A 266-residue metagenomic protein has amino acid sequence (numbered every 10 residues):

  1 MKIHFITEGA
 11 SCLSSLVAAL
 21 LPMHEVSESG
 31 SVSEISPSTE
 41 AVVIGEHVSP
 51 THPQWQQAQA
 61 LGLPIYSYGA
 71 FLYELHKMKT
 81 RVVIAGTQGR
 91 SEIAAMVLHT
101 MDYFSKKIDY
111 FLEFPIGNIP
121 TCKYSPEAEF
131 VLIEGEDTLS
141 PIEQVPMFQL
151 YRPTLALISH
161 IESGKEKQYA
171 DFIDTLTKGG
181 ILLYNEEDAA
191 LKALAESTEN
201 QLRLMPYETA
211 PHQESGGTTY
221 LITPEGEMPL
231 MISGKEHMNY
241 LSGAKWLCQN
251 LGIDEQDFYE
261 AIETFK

Functional and structural regions predicted by a protein language model:
M1-L20, Y68-I116: Walker A (P-loop) phosphate-binding motif
S15-P22, S27-S38, G117-P120: N-terminal beta-loop-helix "entrance" segment that forms/cooperates in small-molecule cofactor or anionic ligand
S29, E34-Y66, Y73, K77-K79 (+5 more regions): Acidic, Mg2+-coordinating active-site environments of NTP-dependent enzymes
Q88, F114-G117, E136-L139, T264-F265: Acidic, glycine-rich active-site loops and adjacent beta-strand->loop/helix elements that engage anionic groups
K107-L132: Glycine/threonine-rich beta-strand-loop-alpha-helix active-site module that forms ligand/phosphate-binding
G117-P120, L139-Q144, Q213-S215: A short, acidic/glycine-rich surface segment
I119-K123, Q144-F148, D171-I173: A generic local secondary-structure boundary/capping motif
E129-I142: Switch II (G3) loop of P-loop NTPases
